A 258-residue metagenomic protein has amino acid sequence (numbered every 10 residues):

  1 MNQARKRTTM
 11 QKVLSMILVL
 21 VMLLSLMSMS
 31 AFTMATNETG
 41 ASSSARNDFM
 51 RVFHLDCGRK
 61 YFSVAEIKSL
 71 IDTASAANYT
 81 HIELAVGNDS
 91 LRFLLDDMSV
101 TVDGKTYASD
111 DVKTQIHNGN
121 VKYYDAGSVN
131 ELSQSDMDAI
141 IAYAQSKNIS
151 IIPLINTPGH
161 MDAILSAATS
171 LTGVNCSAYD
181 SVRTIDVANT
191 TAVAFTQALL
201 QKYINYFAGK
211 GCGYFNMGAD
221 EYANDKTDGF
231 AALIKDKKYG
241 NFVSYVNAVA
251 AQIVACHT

Functional and structural regions predicted by a protein language model:
L18, M22-L26: Hydrophobic core
L26-A41: Sec-dependent signal peptide cleavage junction
G40-G58: N-terminal small/glycine-rich loop or linker at the start of catalytic domains across soluble metabolic enzymes
R46-F49, N88-S146, M161-T191, A223-K237: Aromatic- and acidic-residue-enriched carbohydrate-binding clefts of CAZyme catalytic domains
V52-E66, V182-T191: Active-site mouth loops of central-metabolism enzymes
E66-D89: Catalytic domains of carbohydrate-active enzymes, especially glycoside hydrolases
A77-Y79, D136-P158, S181-N216: An active-site-proximal structural segment forming one wall of the substrate-binding cleft that immediately precedes
D186-T258: Active-site neighborhood of glycoside hydrolase catalytic domains
